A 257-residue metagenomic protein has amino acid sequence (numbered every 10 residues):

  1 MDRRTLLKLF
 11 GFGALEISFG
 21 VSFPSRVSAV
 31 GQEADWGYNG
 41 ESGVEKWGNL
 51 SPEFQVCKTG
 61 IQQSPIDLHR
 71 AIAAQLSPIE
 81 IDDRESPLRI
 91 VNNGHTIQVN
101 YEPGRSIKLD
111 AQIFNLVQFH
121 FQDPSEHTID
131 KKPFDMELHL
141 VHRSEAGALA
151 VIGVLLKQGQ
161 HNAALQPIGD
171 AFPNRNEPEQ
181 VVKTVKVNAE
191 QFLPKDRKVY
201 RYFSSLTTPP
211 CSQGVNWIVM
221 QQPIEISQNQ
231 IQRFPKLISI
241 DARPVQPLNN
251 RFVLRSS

Functional and structural regions predicted by a protein language model:
D2-S257: Alpha-carbonic anhydrase
